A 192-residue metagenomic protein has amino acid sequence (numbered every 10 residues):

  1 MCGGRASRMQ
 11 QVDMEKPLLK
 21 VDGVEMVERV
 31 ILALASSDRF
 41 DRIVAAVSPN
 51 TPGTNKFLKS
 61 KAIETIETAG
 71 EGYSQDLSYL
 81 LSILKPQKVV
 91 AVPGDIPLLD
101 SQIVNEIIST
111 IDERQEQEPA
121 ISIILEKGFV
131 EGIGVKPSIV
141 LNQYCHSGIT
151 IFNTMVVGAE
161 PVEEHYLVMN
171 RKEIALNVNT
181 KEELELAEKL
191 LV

Functional and structural regions predicted by a protein language model:
M1-V12, L18: N-terminal nucleotide-binding beta1-loop-alpha1 segment
C2, V47, I124-L125: Short beta-strand/turn micro-motifs composed of small residues that flank or help shape donor/cofactor-binding pockets
K16-V30: Short catalytic helix/loop segments, enriched in acidic residues and glycine and frequently bearing histidine
M26-K88, S101-Q102, Y144: Conserved N-terminal catalytic core of the sugar/cofactor nucleotidyltransferase
V44-A45, A91, S122-I123: Structural beta-sheet core signal
Q87-D95: Short beta-strand-to-loop acidic/aromatic patch adjacent to the donor-nucleotide binding site
L99-E182, L186-K189: Conserved core of the sugar-phosphate nucleotidyltransferase
